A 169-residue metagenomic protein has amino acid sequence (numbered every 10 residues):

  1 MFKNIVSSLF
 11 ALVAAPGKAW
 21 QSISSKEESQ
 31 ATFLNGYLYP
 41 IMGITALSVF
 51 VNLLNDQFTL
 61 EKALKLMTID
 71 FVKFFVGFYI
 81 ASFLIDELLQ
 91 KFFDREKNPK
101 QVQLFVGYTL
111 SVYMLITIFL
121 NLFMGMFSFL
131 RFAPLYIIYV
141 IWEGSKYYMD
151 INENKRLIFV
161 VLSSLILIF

Functional and structural regions predicted by a protein language model:
M1, L64-K65, F119-M124: Select transmembrane alpha-helical segments in multipass membrane proteins
F2-K100: Selected alpha-helical membrane-embedding segments in polytopic membrane proteins
D86, Q90-F169: Hydrophobic alpha-helical transmembrane segments and adjacent short intramembrane/lumenal linkers of inner/organellar
